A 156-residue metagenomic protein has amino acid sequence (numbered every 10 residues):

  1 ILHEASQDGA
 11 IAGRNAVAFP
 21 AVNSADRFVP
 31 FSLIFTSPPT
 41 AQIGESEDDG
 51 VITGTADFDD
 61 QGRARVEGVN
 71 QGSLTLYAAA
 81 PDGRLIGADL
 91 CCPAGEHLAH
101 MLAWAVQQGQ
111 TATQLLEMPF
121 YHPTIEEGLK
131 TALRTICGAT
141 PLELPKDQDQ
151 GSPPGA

Functional and structural regions predicted by a protein language model:
I1, D26-S37: Short, flexible active-site loops
I1-H3, G44-E45: Active-site metal-coordination segments of metallo-dependent hydrolases
H3-F28, Q107-G109: Internal hydrophobic alpha-helix adjacent to the cofactor/substrate pocket in enzyme cavities
P20, S32-A156: Flexible, glycine-rich terminal cap/loop adjacent to redox cofactors in electron-transfer oxidoreductases
